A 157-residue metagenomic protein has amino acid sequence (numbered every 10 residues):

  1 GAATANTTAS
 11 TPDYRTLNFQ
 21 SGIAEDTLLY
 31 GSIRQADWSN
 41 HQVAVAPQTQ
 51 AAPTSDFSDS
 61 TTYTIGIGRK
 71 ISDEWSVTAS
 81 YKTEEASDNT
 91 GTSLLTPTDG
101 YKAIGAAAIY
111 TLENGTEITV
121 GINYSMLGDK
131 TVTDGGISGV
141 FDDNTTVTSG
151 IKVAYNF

Functional and structural regions predicted by a protein language model:
G1-F157: Outer-membrane beta-barrel porins/channels
